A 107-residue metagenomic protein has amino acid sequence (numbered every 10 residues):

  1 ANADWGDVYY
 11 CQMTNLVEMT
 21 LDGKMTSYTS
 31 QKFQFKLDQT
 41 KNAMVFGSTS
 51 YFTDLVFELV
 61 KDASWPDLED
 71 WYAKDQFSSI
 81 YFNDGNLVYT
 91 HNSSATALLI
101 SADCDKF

Functional and structural regions predicted by a protein language model:
A1-A3: Sec/Tat signal peptide C-region and signal peptidase I cleavage site
G6, Y10-A43, S78-F82: Short, solvent-exposed loop/hinge segments that bridge or flank secondary-structure elements
Q12, V45-G47, T90: Beta-strand residues in well-ordered beta-sheet regions across diverse protein folds
D22-G23, F52-K61, L98-A102: A short, polar/proline- and glycine-enriched secondary-structure boundary/capping micro-motif
K41-I80: Contiguous, well-ordered beta-strand patches that form the walls/edges of small beta-barrel/beta-sandwich domains
A63, D84-L87, D105-F107: A short, sequence-level motif marking secondary-structure junctions
N86-S94: Short, intrinsically disordered, charge-biased short linear motifs at domain edges
S93-F107: Edge beta-strand at a domain terminus
